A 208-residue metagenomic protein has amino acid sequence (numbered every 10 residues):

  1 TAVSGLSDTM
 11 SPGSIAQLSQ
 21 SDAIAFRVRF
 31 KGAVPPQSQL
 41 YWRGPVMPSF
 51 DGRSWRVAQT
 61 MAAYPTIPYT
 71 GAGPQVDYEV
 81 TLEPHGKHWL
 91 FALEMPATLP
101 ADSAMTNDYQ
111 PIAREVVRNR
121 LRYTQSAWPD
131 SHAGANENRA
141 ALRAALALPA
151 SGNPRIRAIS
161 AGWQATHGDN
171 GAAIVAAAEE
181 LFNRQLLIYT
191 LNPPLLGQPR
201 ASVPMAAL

Functional and structural regions predicted by a protein language model:
T1-I112: Beta-strand-rich, non-transmembrane domain signature
F91-L208: Acidic low-complexity segments
